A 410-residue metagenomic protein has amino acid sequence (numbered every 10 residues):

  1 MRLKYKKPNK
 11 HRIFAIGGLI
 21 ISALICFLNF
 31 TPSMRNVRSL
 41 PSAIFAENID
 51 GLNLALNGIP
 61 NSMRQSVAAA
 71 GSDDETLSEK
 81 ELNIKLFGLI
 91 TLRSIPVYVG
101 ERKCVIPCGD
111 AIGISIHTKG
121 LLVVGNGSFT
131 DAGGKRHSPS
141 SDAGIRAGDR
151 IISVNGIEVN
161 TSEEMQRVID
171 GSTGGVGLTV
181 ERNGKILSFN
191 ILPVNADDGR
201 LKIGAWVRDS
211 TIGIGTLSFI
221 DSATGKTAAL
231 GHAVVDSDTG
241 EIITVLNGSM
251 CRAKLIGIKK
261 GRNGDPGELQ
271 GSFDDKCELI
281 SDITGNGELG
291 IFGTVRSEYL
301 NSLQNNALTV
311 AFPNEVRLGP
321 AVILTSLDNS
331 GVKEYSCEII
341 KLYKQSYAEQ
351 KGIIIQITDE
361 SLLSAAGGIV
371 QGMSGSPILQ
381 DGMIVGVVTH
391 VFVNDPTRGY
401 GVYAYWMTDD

Functional and structural regions predicted by a protein language model:
M1-M63, L82, L217, G240 (+2 more regions): Gram-positive cell-envelope targeting signals
R2-K4, I59-P107, N286-S336: Interdomain regulatory linker/hinge segments that flank or connect interaction modules in polarity/junction/synaptic
R64, S140-S162, I378-D381, V385-H390: Conserved PDZ fold ligand-binding element
D73-E75, S153-K185, D395-T397, V402-W406: PDZ domains, with a preference for the canonical peptide-binding region formed by the helix
I84-L86, T91-R102, Q166-A205: PDZ-domain C-terminal substructure recognizer with occasional recognition of PDZ-binding tails
R102-H137, E181, I186-V194: Signal peptide-directed extracytoplasmic domains
R136-R150, G171, G367-G372: A short glycine-leucine-enriched loop at secondary-structure breakpoints that most characteristically corresponds
V194-G367, Q371, Q380-M383, T389 (+1 more regions): Serine endopeptidase catalytic core focused on the charge-relay Asp
